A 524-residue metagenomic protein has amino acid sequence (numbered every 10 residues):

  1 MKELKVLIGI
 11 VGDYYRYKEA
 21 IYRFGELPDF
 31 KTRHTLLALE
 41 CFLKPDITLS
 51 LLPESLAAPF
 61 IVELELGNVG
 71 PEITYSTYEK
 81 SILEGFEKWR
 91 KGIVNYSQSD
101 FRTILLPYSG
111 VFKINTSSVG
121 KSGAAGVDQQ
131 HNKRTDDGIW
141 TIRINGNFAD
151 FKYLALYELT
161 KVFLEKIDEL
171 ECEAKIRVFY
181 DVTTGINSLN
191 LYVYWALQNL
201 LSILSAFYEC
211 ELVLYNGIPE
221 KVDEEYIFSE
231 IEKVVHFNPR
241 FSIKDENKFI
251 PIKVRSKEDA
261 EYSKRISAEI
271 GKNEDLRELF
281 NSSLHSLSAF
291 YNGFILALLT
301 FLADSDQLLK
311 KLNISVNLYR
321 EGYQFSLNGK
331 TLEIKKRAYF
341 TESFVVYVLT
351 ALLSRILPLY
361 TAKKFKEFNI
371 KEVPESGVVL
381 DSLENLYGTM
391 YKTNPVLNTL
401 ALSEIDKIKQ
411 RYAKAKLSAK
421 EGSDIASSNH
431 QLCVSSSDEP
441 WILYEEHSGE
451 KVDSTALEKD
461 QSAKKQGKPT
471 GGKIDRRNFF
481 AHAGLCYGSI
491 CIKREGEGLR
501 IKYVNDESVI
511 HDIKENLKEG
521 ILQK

Functional and structural regions predicted by a protein language model:
M1-R177, Q198-K524: Long, low-complexity, Lys/Arg-enriched
V178-T184: Short glycine-rich or small-residue beta-strand-to-loop segments that form or flank ligand, phosphate, metal/Fe-S
T184-W195: Elongated alpha-helical scaffolds
